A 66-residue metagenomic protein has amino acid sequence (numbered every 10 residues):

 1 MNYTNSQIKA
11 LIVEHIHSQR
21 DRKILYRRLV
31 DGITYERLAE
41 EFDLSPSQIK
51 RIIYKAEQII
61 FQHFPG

Functional and structural regions predicted by a protein language model:
N2-R20: Short, Lys/Arg-enriched anionic-surface-contact patches
H17-D31: Short amphipathic alpha helix immediately N-terminal
T34, A56: Short glycine/proline-centered loop/turn elements that form peptide/ligand docking sites
R37-F42: Short alpha-helical "recognition helix" segments of helix-turn-helix
S47: Key DNA-contact positions within bacterial/archaeal DNA-binding proteins
E57-P65: C-terminal flanking helix
